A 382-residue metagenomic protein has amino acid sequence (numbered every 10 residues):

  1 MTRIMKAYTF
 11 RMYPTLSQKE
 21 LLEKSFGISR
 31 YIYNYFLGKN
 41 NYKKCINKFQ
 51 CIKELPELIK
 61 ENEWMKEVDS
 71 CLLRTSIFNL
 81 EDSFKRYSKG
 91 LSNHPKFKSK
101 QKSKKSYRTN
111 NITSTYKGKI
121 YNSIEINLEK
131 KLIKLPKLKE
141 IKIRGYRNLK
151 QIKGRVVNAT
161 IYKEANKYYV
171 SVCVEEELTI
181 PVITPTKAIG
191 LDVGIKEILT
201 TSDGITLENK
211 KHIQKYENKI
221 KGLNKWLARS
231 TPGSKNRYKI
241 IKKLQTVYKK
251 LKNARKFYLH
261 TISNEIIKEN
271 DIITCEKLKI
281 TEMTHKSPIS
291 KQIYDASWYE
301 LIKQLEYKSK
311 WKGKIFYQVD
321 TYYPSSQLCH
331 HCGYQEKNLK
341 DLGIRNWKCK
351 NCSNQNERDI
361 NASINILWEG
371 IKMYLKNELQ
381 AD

Functional and structural regions predicted by a protein language model:
M1-L73: Gly/serine-rich nucleotide phosphate-binding loop at the start of the catalytic core of nucleotide/ADP-ribose-handling
Y8-F10, A159, V170, I189: Hydrophobic residues positioned within well-ordered beta-strands of beta-sheet architectures
E20-E23, G27-R30, N34, C71-F78 (+5 more regions): Non-catalytic, well-ordered alpha-helical scaffold segments
F36, L72, S76-Y87, I360-G370 (+1 more regions): Stable alpha-helical structural segments in soluble proteins, enriched in small hydrophobic residues
L37-K44, F84, S88-P95, E176: Long, hydrophobic, amphipathic alpha-helical segments used as structural scaffolds
K53-E164: Acidic carboxylate diad motif detector
K150, E164-D382: Positively charged, helix-rich recognition surfaces that bind polyanionic ligands
